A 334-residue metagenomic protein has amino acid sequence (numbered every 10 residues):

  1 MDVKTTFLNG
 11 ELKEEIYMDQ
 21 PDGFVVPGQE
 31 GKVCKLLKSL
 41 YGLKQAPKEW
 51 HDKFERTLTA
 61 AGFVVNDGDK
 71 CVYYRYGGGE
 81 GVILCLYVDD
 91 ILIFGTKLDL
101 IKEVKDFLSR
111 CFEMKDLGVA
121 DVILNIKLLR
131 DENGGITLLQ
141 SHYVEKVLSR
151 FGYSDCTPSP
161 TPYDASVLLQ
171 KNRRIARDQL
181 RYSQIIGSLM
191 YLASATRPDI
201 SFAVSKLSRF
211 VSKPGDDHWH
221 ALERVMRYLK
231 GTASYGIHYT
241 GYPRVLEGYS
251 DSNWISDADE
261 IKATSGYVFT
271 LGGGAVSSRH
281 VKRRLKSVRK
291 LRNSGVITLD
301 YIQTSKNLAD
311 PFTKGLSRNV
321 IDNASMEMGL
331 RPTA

Functional and structural regions predicted by a protein language model:
M1-E113: Metal/cofactor- and membrane transport-associated sequence elements
M1-V3, V245-A258: Two-metal-ion RNase H-like nuclease active-site motif
D2, M18, G42, F54 (+18 more regions): Mobile genetic element proteins and their domesticated derivatives, centered on retroelements and DNA transposons
K35, Q45, E49, K53 (+18 more regions): Acidic, Ser/Thr-rich intrinsically disordered and amphipathic helical segments
L40, D116-G236, G241, Q303 (+1 more regions): C-terminal reverse transcriptase regions that engage the nucleic-acid substrate
V122, F210, P243-V245, A263 (+1 more regions): RNase H-like nuclease module associated with reverse transcription
I186, A263-V268: Glycine-centered small-residue motifs that form tight turns and secondary-structure capping sites at repeat-unit
L271-R279: A short, polar/acidic, helix/strand-boundary loop motif
